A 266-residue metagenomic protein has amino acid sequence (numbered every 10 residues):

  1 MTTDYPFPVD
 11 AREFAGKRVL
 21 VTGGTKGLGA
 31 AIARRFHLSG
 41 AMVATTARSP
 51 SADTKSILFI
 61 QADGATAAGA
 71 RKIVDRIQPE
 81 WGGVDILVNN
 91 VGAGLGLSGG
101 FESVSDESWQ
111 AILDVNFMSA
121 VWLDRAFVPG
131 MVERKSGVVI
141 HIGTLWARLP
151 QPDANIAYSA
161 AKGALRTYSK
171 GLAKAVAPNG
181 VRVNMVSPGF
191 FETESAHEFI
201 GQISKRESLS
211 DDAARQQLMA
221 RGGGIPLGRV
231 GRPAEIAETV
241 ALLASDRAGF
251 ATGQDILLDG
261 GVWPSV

Functional and structural regions predicted by a protein language model:
T2-A11, S98, R229, V240-A241 (+1 more regions): Short C-terminal tail/terminal secondary-structure segment of NAD(P)H-dependent dehydrogenase/reductase domains
R18, T25-K26: Conserved glycine-rich cofactor-binding loop
L97-F101, S105-L113, R221: Substrate-binding pocket helix/loop in short-chain dehydrogenase/reductase
D124-R125, K170: A short, exposed helix-loop element centered on a Lys and neighboring polar residues
P129, K174-A175, G249: Alpha-helical segment proximal to the catalytic Tyr-Lys
I140-A164, S169-P178, F190-F191: Catalytic loop of short-chain dehydrogenase/reductase
A177, R182, A251-G253: Short, small/polar-rich loop/turn modules that mediate ligand/substrate recognition or access, typified
